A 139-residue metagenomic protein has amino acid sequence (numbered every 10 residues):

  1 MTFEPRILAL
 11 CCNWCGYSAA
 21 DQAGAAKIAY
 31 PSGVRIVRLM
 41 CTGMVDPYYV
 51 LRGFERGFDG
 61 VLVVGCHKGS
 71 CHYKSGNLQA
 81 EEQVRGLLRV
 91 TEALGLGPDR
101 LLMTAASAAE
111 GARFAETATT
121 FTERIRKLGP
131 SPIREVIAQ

Functional and structural regions predicted by a protein language model:
M1-Q139: Iron-sulfur-associated redox domains of electron-transfer enzymes in respiratory and anaerobic energy metabolism
